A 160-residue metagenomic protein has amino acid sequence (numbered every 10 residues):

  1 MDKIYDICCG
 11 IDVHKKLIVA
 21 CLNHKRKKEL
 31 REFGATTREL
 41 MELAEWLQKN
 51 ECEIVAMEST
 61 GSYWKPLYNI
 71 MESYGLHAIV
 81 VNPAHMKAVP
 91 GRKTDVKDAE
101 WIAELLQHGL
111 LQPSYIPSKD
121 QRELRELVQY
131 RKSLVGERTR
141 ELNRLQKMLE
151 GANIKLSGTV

Functional and structural regions predicted by a protein language model:
M1-V160: Phosphate- and other anionic-substrate recognition elements at nucleic-acid/protein interfaces
